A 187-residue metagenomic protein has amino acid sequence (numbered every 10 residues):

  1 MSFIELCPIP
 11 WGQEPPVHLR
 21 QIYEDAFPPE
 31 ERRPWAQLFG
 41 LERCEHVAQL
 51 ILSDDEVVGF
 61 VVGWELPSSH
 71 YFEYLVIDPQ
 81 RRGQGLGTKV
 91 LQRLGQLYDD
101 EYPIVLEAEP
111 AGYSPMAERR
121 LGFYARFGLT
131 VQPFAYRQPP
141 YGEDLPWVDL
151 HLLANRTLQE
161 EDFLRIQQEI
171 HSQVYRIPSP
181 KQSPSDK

Functional and structural regions predicted by a protein language model:
M1-P34, D149-L150, R165-D186: Short amphipathic alpha-helix that is part of the acyltransferase structural core
E24-S53: Active-site rim helix/loop that mediates acceptor-substrate recognition in acyltransferases
H46, W147-L152: Short hydrophobic/aromatic beta-strand or adjacent loop that forms the aromatic wall/cage of a ligand/substrate-binding
L50, E56-W64, S69-V76: Conserved beta-strand in the GNAT
L75-R82, P110-G112: A short, internal acetyl-CoA/4′-phosphopantetheine-binding micro-motif in the GNAT/acyltransferase core
I77, G83-L97: Conserved acetyl-CoA-binding loop-helix of GNAT-fold acetyltransferases
Y98-P115, R119-L121: Conserved GNAT acetyl-CoA-binding A-motif
E107, R120-L145: Conserved catalytic-core motifs of GNAT/GCN5-like acyltransferases
